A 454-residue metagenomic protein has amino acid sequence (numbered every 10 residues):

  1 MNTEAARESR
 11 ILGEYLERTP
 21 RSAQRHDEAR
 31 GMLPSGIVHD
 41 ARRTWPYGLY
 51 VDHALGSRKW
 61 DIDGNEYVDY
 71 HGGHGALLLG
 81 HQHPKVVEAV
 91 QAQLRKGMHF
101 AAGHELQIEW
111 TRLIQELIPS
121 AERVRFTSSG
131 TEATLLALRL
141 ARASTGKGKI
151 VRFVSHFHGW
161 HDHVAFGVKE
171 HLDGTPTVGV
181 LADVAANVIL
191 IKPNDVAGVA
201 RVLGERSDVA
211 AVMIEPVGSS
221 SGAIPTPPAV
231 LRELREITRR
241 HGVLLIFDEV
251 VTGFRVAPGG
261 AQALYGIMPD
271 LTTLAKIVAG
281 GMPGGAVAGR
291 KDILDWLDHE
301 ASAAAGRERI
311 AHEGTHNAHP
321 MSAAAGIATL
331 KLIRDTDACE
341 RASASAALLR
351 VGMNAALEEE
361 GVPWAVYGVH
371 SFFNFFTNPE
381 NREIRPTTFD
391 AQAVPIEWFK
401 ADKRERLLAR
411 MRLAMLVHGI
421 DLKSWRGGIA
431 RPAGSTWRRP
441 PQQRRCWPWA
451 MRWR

Functional and structural regions predicted by a protein language model:
N2-R454: Conserved N-terminal phosphate-binding loop of PLP-dependent enzymes in the Aspartate aminotransferase
